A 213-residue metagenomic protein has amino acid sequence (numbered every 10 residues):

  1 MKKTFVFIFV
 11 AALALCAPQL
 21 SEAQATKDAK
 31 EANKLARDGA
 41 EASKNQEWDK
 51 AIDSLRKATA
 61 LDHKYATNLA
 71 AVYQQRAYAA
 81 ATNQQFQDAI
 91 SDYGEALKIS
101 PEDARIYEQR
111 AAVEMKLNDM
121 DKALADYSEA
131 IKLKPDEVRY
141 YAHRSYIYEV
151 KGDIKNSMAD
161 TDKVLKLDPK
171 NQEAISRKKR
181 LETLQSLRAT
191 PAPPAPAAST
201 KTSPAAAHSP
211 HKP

Functional and structural regions predicted by a protein language model:
A32, A66-A70, A104-R105, V138-R139 (+1 more regions): Helix-start (N-cap) detector for alpha-helical repeat units in TPR-like alpha-solenoids, especially tetratricopeptide
A36, S43, Q74-A77, A81 (+3 more regions): Position-specific recognition of the canonical hydrophobic site in helix A of tetratricopeptide repeat
K44-N45, T82-N83, K116-L117, V150 (+1 more regions): Register position in tetratricopeptide repeats
K57-A60, K64, G94-K98, E129-K132 (+1 more regions): Conserved structural position within tetratricopeptide repeats
N68-Q75, Q109, H143, R177: Canonical tetratricopeptide repeat
